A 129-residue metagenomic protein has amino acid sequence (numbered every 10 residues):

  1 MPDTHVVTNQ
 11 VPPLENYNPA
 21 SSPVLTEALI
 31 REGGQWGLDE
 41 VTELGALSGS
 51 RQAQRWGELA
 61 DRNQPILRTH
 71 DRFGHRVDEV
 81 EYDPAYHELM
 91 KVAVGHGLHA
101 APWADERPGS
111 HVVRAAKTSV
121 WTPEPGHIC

Functional and structural regions predicted by a protein language model:
M1-R107: Extended, charge-enriched "interface" segments that sit outside catalytic cores
D105-A116: Active-site-adjacent bridging/hinge elements
K117-C129: Hydrophobic, small-residue-rich alpha-helical packing segments that form membrane-like cores
